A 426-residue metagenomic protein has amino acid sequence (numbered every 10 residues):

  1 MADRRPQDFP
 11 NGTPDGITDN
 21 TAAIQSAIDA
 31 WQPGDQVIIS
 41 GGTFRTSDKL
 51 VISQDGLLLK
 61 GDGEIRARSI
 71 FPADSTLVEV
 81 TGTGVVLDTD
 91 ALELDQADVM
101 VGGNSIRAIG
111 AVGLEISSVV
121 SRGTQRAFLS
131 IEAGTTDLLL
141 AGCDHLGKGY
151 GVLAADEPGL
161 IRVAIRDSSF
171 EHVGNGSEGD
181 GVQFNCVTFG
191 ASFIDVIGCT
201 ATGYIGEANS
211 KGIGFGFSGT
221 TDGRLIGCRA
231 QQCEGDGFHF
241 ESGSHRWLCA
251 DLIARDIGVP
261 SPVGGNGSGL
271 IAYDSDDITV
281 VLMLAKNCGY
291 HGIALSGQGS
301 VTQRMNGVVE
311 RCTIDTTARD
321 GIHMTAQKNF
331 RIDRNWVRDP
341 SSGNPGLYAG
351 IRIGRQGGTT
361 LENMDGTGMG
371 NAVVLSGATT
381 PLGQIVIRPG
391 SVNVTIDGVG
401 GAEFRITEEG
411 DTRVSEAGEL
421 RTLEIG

Functional and structural regions predicted by a protein language model:
M1-D8, V37, A67, G426: N-terminal intrinsically disordered, low-complexity tails enriched in polar/charged
M1-S26: Right-handed parallel beta-helix/beta-solenoid
T21, Q25, D29, P33-L58 (+3 more regions): N-terminal extracellular ligand-recognition/capping segment immediately after the signal peptide
D35, S268, V394: Acidic Asp/Glu-based divalent-cation binding sites
I39-G41, Y273, T325: Short His-Asn-centered micro-motif
S47, I70-E79, D98-A108, G123-E132 (+10 more regions): Extracellular beta-strand/beta-solenoid scaffold signature
L58-E64, T83-Q96, V112-G123, T135-G147 (+11 more regions): Right-handed parallel beta-helix
F404-G426: Viral virion structural and adsorption modules
